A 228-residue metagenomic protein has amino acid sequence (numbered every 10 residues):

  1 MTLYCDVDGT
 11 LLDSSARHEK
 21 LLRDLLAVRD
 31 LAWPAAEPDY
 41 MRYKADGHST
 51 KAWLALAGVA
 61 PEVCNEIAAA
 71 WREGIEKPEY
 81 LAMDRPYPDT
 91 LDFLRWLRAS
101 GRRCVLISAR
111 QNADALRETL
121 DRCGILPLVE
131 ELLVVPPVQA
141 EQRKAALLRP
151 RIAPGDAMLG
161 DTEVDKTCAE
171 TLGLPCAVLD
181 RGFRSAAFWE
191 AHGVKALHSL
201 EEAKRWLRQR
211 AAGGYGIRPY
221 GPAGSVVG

Functional and structural regions predicted by a protein language model:
M1-P88: N-terminal helical cap/lid subdomain that shapes the substrate entry/recognition surface in HAD-like hydrolases
L21, D114-A115, C168, W206: Phosphate- and divalent-cation-binding pockets in alpha/beta enzyme and binding domains that engage nucleotide-derived
K77-V105, Q142: Short, acidic loop-to-helix structural element flanking the phosphoryl-transfer center in phosphate-processing enzymes
L94-R98, R149, K166-E170: Surface-exposed amphipathic alpha-helices with a cationic face
R102-R103, G155, P175: Residues at the starts of beta-strands that form the adenosine-phosphate
I107-A157, E163-T167, A187: Substrate-recognition "cap/lid" segment bordering the active-site pocket of phosphatases
M158-E201: Acidic, Mg2+-coordinating phosphoryl-transfer loop and its flanking beta/alpha structural elements, shared across
R218-G221, S225-V227: Short, low-complexity intrinsically disordered segments enriched in A/P/G/S/L with frequent Arg, especially at protein
